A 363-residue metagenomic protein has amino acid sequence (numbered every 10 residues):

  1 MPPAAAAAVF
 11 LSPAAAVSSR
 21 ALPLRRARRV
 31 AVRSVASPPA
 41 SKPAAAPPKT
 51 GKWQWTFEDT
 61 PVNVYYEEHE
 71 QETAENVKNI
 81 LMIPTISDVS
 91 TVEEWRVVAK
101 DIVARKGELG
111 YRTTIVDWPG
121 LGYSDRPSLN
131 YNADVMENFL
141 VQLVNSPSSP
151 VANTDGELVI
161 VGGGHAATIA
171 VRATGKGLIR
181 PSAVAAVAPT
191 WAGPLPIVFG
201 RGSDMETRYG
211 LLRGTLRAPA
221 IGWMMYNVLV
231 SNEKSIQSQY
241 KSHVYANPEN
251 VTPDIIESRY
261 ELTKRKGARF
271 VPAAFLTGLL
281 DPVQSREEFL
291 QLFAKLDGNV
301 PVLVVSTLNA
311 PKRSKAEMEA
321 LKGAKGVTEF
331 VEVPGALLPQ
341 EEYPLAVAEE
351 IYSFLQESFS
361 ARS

Functional and structural regions predicted by a protein language model:
M1-A27, A31-S34: N-terminal chloroplast transit peptides
Q54-T60, E67-T73, R96-V161, H165 (+3 more regions): Active-site loop/oxyanion-hole signature of alpha/beta-hydrolase fold enzymes
V77-T85: Short beta-strand element of the alpha/beta-hydrolase
T85-K100: The serine-hydrolase catalytic nucleophile loop
G175, P181-M224: Flexible "cap/lid" loop of the alpha/beta hydrolase fold
W223-L296: Conserved alpha/beta-hydrolase catalytic His-Asp/Glu region
Q291-A336, E341-Y343: Conserved loop-alpha-helix segment in the C-terminal half of the alpha/beta-hydrolase fold that carries the catalytic
Q340-Q356: Post-His helix in hydrolase/transferase enzymes
